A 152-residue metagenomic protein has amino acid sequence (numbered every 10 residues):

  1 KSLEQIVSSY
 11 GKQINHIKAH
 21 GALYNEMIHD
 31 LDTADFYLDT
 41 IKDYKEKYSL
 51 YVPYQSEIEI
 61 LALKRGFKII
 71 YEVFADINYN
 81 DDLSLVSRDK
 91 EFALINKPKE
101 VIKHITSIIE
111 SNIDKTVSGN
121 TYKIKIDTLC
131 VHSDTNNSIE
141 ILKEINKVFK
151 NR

Functional and structural regions predicted by a protein language model:
K1-H16: Glycine/small-residue-rich loop that forms an oxyanion/phosphate-binding "nest" at active or ligand-binding sites
I17, V131: Conserved, mostly hydrophobic/aromatic
L23-M27, D76-N78, N137: Short, small-residue-enriched loops and turns at beta-alpha junctions that line or gate enzyme active sites
E26-M27, K45-Y54: Catalytic beta/alpha-barrel core
D30-F36: Charged helix-capping and loop-helix junction motifs
Q55-I113: Active-site rim beta-loop-alpha module in soluble metabolic enzymes
S107, S138-R152: C-terminal helical cap(s) of enzyme catalytic domains, especially alpha/beta-barrels
